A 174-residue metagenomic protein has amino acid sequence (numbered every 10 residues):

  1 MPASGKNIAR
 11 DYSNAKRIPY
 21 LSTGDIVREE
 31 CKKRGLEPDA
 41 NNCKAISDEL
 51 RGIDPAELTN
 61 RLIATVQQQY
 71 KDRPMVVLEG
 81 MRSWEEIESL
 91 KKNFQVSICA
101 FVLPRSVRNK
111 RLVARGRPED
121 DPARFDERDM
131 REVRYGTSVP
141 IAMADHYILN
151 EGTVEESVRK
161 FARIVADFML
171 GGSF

Functional and structural regions predicted by a protein language model:
M1-S13: Glycine-rich phosphate-binding P-loop
P19-V76, M81-S89, P118, R124: ATP-dependent small-molecule kinase phosphotransfer cores that center on conserved nucleotide phosphate-binding segments
Y20, I98, H146-L149: Short, well-ordered beta-strand core segments
D25-R28, V102-V107, F125-R128: Short, acidic/turn-prone active-site loops that include or flank metal/cofactor- and phosphate-binding residues
E30-R34, V107-V113, R159: Short, charged, surface-exposed secondary-structure boundary motifs
A56-E57, A114-F174: Small-molecule kinase domains that catalyze NTP-dependent phosphoryl transfer to phosphate-bearing small molecules
R73, F94, A144-D145: Short, well-ordered alpha-helix to beta-strand connector turns
E79-G80, L90-G116: Conserved phosphate-donor/acceptor-positioning beta-strand/loop module used by diverse small-molecule
